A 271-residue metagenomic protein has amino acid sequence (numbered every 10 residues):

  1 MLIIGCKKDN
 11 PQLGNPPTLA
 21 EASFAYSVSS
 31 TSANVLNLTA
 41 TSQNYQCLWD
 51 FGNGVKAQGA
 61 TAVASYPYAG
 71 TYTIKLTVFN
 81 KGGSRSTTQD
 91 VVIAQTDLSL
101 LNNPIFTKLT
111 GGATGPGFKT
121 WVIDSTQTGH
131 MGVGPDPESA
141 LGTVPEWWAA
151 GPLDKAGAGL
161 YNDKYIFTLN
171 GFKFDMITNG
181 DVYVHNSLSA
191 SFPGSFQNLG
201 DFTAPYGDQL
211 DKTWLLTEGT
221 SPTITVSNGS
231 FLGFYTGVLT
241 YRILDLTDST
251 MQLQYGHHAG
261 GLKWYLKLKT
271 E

Functional and structural regions predicted by a protein language model:
M1-I3: Bacterial N-terminal signal peptides
G5-T120, S125-Q127, R242-T247, L262-W264: Extracellular/lumenal mature domains of secreted and surface-exposed proteins
Q43, I123-H130, T178-D181, T225-F231 (+1 more regions): Generic short beta-strand segments
I123-G171, M176, L262-W264: Short, solvent-exposed loop/hinge segments that bridge or flank secondary-structure elements
G151-L246: Contiguous, well-ordered beta-strand patches that form the walls/edges of small beta-barrel/beta-sandwich domains
H185-L188, Q254, K269-E271: Short helix-loop boundary/capping segments
T250-G260: Short, exposed beta-strand-loop hairpins at the edges of beta-sheets in extracellular/periplasmic proteins
G261-E271: Short, low-complexity, Pro/Ser/Thr/Gly-rich segments in the mature regions of secreted, periplasmic
